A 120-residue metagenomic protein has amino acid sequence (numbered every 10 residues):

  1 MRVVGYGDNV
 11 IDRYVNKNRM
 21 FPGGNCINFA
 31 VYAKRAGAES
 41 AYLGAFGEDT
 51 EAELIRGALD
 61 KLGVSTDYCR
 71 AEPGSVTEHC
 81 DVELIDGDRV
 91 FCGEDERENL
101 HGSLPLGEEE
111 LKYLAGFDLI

Functional and structural regions predicted by a protein language model:
M1, G37-E39: Short coil/turn connectors at secondary-structure junctions
M1-K17: Positively charged, low-complexity intrinsically disordered leader regions
Y6, G23, A45: Thr-Gly-centered strand-to-loop micro-motif
I11-R13, E39-L119: Conserved N-terminal subdomain of the carbohydrate kinase-like
V15-N25: A short, glycine/small-residue-rich beta-strand->loop->alpha-helix junction that serves as a flexible
N16-N18, K34-R35, E98: Amphipathic, positively biased hydrophobic alpha-helical segments used for protein targeting and membrane insertion
N25-C26, T77: Short glycine/serine/threonine-rich phosphate/pyrophosphate-binding segments that cradle anionic phosphate groups
C26-R35: Histidine-anchored nucleotide/phosphate-binding helix
